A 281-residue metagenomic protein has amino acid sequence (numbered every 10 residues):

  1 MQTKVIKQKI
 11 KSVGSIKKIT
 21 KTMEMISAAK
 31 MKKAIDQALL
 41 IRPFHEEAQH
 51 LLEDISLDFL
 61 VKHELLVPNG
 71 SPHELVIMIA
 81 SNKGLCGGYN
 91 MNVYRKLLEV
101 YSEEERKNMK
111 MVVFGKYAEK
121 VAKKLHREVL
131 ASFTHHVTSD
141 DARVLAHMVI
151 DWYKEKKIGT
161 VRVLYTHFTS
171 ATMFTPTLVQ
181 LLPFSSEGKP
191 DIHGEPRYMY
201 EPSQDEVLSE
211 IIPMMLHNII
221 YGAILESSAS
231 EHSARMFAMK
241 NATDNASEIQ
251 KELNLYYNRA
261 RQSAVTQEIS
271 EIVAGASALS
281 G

Functional and structural regions predicted by a protein language model:
M1-G281: C-terminal beta-strand-loop-alpha-helix "lid" module of Rossmann-like NAD(P)-dependent dehydrogenases
